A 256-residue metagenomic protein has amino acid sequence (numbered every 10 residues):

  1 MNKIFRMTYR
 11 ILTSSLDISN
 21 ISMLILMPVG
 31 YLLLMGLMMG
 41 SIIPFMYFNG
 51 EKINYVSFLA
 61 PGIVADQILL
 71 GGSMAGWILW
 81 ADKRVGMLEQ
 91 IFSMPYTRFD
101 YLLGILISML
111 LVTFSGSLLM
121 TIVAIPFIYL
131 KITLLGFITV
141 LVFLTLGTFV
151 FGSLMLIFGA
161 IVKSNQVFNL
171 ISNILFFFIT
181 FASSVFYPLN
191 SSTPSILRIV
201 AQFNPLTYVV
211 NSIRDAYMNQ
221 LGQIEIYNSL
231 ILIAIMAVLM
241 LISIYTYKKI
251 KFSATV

Functional and structural regions predicted by a protein language model:
M1-S15, S212-I213: A short amphipathic helical element positioned immediately N-terminal to and/or at the very start of a transmembrane
M1-T8, F151, I196-T207: Short, membrane-interfacial amphipathic segments enriched in basic
R10-V85, T113, S117, T133-G136 (+2 more regions): Transmembrane helix-boundary elements of multi-pass transport/secretion proteins, especially ABC-type permease modules
G36-S41, Q90, M94, A124-I125 (+6 more regions): Transmembrane helix-loop junction
L37-I43, G159-F203: Transmembrane helix segments
I78-S108: Helix-loop-helix units of permease transmembrane domains in multi-pass membrane transporters, especially ABC
R98, L102-S172, Q220-T246: Alpha-helical transmembrane segments and their short interhelical loops
S184-V238: Membrane-interfacial helix-loop-helix junctions in multi-pass membrane proteins
